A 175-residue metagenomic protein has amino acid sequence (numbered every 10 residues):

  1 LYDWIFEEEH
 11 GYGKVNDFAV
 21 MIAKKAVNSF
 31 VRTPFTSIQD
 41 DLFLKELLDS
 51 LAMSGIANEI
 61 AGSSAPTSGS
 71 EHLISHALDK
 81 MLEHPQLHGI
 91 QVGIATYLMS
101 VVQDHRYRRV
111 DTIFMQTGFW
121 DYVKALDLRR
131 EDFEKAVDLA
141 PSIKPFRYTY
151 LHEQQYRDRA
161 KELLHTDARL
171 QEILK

Functional and structural regions predicted by a protein language model:
L1-A65: Carboxylate- and glycine-rich phosphate/diphosphate-binding segment that chelates Mg2+/Mn2+
L1-F6, G62-A65, H84, V102-R109 (+1 more regions): Short helix-capping/linker segments at secondary-structure and domain boundaries
E9, H105-K175: C-terminal charged capping/lid subdomain of soluble metabolic enzymes
V15-A23, A77, A95-V102, M115-D127: Short, mixed-charge aromatic SLiMs
I22, A26-S29, F43-E46, S50 (+7 more regions): General structural feature for long, well-ordered alpha-helical segments within catalytic domains of soluble enzymes
P34-S37, L78-M81, M99-Q103, D127 (+1 more regions): Generic structural signal for hydrophobic core residues of well-folded globular domains
A52-E59, G93-V102, L139-S142: Short, hydrophobic/amphipathic alpha-helical patches that form generic packing surfaces within helical domains
S68-H105: C-terminal catalytic subdomain
